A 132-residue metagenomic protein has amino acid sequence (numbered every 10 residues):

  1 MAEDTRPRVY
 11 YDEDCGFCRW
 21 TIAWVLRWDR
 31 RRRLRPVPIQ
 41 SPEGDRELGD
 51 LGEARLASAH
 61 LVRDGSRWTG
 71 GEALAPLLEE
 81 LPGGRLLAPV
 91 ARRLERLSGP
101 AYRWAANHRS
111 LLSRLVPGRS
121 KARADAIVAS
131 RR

Functional and structural regions predicted by a protein language model:
M1-R30: Local sequence-structure signature of Cys/Sec-based thiol-disulfide redox active-site neighborhoods
R6, R33, S58: A residue-level signal for beta-strand positions that form part of recognition/binding surfaces within mature
Y11-D12, V37, A91: Active-site-adjacent beta-strand anchor residues
D14-F17, P38-Q40, S66: A short linear-motif detector with a strong N-terminal bias
R30-D45: Thiol-based oxidoreductase modules, predominantly thioredoxin-like and allied folds used for disulfide exchange
P42-R132: Thiol/selenol-based redox catalytic cores and closely related redox-interacting motifs
